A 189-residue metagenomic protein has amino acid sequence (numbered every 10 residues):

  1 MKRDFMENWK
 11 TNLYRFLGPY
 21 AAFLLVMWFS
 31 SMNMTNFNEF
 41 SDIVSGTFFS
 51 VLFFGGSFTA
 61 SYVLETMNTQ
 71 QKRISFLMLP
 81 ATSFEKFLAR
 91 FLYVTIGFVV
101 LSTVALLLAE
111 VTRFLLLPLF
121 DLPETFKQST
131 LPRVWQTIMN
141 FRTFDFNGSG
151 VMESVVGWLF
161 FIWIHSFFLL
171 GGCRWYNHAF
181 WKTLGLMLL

Functional and structural regions predicted by a protein language model:
M1-I74, S83-L189: Hydrophobic alpha-helical transmembrane segments of membrane proteins
